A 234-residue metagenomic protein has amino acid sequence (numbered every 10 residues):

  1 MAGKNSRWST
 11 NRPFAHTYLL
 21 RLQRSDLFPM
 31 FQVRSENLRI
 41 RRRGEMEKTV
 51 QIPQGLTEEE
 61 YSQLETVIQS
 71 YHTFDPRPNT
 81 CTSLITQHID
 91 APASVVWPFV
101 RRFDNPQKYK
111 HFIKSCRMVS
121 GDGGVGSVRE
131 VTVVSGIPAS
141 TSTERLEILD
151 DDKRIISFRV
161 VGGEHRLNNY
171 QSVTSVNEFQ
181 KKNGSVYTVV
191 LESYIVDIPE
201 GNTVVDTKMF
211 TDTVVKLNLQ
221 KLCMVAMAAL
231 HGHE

Functional and structural regions predicted by a protein language model:
A2-R7, R12, Y18, R24-G124: Hydrophobic ligand-binding cavity/cleft-lining segments
T80-T82, G126, A139, N169 (+1 more regions): A general secondary-structure signal for short beta-strands and their flanking turns/coil in non-transmembrane regions
H88, R101-N168, A229: Glycine-rich portal/gate segments that line the openings of hydrophobic small-molecule binding cavities
A93-S94, G121-G123, I148-R154, V176-V189: A short, structured loop/turn motif at beta-sheet edges
V96, P106, R129, L146 (+5 more regions): Structural signal for hydrophobic/aromatic residues that build the beta-strand cores of folded beta-sheet domains
R159-L217: Beta-strand/loop substructures that line and gate deep hydrophobic ligand-binding cavities in soluble
K221-E234: Short, highly charged C-terminal tails/helix-capping segments
